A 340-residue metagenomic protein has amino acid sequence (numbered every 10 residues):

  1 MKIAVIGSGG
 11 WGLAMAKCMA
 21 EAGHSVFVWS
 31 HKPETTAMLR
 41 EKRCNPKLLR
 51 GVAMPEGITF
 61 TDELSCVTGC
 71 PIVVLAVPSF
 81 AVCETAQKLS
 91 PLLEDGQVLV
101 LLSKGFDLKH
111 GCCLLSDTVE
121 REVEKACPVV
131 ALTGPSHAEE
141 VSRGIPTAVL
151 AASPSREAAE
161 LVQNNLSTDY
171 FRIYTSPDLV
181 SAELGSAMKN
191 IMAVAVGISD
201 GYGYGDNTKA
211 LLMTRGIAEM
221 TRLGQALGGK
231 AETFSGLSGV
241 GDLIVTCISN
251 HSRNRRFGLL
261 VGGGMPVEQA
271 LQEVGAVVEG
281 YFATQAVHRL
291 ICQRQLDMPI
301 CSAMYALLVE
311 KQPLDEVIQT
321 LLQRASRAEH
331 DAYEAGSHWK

Functional and structural regions predicted by a protein language model:
M1-V52, T61-D62: NAD(P)+-binding Rossmann beta1-loop-alpha1 motif at the extreme N-terminus of oxidoreductases
S8, G12, K32, V82 (+13 more regions): Generic structural signal for well-ordered, non-membrane alpha-helical segments in soluble metabolic enzymes
M54, F60-T61, S65-T68, I72-P146 (+1 more regions): Rossmann-like NAD(P)(H) cofactor-binding subdomain of soluble oxidoreductases
T68-G69, M188, V240: Alpha-helix C-terminal capping/helix-to-coil transition sites in glycosyltransferase folds
A81, L92, R121-P128, P146-T233: Internal alpha-helical scaffold of NAD(P)-dependent oxidoreductase catalytic cores
V196-D200, Q225-S235, G239-K340: NAD(P)-dependent Rossmann-like dehydrogenase/reductase catalytic/cofactor-binding core
